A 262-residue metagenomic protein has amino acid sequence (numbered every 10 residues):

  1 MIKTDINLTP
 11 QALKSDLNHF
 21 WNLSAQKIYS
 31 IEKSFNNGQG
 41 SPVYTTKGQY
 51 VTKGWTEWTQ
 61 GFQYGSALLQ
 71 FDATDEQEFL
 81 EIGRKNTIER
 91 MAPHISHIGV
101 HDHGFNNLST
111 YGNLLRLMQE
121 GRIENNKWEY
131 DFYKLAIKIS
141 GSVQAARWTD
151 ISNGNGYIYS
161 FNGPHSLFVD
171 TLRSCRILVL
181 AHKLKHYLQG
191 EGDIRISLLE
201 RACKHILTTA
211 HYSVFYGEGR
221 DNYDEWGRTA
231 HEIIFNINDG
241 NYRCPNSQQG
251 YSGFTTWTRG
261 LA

Functional and structural regions predicted by a protein language model:
M1-A262: Glycan-recognition and catalytic cores of secretory/periplasmic carbohydrate-active enzymes
